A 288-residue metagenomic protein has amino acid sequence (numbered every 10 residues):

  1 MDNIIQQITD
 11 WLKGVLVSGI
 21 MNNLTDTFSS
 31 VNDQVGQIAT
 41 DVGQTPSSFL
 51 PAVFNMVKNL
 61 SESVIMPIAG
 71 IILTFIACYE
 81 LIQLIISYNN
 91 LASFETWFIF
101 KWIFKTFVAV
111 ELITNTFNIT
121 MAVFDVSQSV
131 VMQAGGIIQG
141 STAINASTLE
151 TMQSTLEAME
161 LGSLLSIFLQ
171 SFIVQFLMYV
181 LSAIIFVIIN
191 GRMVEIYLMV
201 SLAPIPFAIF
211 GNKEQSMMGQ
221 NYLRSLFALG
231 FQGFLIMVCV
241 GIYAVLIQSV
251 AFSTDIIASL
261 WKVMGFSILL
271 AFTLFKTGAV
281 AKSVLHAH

Functional and structural regions predicted by a protein language model:
M1-I72, S87-W97, F107-L177, S216-N221 (+2 more regions): Gly/Ser-rich, low-complexity
P67-Y79, I196-M199: Hydrophobic alpha-helical transmembrane segments
F75, T120, S127, I184-V187 (+3 more regions): Membrane-embedded alpha-helices of multi-pass transport/permease systems
L81-Y88, F210-Q215: Structural signal for the C-terminal ends of transmembrane alpha-helices and the immediately following loop
W102-K105: Elongated alpha-helical scaffolds
S182-I189, M193-I196, V200-C239: Extended serine/threonine-enriched, polar tracts that run as long, contiguous segments within proteins
